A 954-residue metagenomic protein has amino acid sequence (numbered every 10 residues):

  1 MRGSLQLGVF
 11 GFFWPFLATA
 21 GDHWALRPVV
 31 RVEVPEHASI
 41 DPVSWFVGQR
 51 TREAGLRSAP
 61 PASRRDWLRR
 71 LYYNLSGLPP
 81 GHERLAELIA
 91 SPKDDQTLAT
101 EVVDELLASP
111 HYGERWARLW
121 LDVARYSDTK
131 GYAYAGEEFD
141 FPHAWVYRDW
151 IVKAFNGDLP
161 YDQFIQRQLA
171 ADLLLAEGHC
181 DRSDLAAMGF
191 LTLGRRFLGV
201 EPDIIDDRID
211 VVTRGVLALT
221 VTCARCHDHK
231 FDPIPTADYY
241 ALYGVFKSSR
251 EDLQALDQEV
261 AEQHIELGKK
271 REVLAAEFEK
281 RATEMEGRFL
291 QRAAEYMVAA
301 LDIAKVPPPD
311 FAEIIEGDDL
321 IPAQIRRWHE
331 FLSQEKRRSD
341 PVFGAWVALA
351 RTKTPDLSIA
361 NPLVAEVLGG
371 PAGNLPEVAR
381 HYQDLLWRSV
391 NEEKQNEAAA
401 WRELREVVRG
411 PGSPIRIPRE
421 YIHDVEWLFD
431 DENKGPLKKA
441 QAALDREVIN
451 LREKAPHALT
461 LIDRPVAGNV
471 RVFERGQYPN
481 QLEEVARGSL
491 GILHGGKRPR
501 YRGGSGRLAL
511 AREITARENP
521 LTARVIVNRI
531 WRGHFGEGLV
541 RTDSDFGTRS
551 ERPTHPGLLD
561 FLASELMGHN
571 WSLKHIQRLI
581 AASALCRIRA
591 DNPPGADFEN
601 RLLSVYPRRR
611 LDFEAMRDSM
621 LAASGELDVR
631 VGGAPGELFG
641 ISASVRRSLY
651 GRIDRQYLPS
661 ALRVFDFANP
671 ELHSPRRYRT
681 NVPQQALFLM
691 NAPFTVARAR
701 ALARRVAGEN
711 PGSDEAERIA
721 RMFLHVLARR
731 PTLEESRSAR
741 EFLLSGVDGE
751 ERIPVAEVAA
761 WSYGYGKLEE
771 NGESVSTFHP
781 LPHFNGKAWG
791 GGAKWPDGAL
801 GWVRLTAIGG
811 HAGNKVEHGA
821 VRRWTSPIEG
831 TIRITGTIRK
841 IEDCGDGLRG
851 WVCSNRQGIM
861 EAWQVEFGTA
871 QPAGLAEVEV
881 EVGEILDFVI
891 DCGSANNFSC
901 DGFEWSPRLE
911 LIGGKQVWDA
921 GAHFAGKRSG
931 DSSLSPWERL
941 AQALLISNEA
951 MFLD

Functional and structural regions predicted by a protein language model:
M1-F10: Bacterial N-terminal signal peptides that target proteins for export
G21-R65, S183, L253-E392, A398-R416 (+5 more regions): Short, functional "switch" segments adjacent to catalytic/cofactor/reactive centers
G21-V34, R125, T129, A154-I205 (+3 more regions): Post-cleavage N-terminal segment of exported redox proteins
A38-R69, N74, L78-H111, T129-R167 (+10 more regions): Primarily short, surface-exposed interaction patches in extracytoplasmic proteins
L173-V273, L662, S674-R677, L687: Sequence context surrounding c-type heme c attachment/ligation sites in exported
E751-S935, E949: Gly-Asp-aromatic-enriched flexible segments
L940: Globin-like tetrapyrrole-binding proteins
